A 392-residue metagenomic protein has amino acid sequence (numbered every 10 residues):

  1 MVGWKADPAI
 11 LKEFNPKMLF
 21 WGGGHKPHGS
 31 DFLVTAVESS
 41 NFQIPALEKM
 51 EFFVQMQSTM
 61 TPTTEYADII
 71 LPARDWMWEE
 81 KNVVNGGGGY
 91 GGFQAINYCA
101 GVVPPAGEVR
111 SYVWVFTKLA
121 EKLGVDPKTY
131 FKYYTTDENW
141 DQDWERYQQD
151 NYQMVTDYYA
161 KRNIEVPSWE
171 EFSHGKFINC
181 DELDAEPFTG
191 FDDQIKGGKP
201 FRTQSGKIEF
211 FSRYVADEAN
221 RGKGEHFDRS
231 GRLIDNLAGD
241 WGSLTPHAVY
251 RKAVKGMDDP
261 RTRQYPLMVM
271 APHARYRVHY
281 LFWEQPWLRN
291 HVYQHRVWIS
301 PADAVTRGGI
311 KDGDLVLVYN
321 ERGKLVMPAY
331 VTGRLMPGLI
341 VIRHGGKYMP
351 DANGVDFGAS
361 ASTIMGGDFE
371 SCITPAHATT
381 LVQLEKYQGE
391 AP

Functional and structural regions predicted by a protein language model:
M1-Y66, D75, K81-N82, F172-R307: Extended redox/cofactor-interaction regions of prokaryotic respiratory oxidoreductases
A9, F32-L33, N85, G89 (+2 more regions): Hydrophobic alpha-helical scaffolding
F14, E65-Y66, Y90-Y98, H377: Short, solvent-exposed loop/turn segments at the edges of secondary structure
P72-G86, T332: Acidic, Ser/Thr-rich peripheral helices and adjacent loops at domain boundaries
W78-V84, Q94-P105: Short beta-alpha connecting loops at secondary-structure transitions that line or flank enzyme active sites
Q94, Q204, R263, Y319-G323: Short strand-coil-strand connectors
A100-E170, F282-P392: Long, contiguous, secondary-structure-rich segments that constitute the structural scaffold of globular domains
